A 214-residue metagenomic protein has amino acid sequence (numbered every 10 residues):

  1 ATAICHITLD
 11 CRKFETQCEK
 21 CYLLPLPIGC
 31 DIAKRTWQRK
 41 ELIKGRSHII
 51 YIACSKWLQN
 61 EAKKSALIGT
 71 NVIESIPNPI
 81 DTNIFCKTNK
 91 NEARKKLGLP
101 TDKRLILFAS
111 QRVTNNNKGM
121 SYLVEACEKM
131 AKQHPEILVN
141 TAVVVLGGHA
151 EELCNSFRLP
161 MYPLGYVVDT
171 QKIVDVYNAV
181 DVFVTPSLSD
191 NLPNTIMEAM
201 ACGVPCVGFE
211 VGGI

Functional and structural regions predicted by a protein language model:
P27-S75, I80-I84, K90: A short, active-site helix/loop in glycosyltransferases that binds the activated sugar's phosphate group
C86-L99: A short helix/loop element that forms part of the nucleotide-sugar donor recognition site in Leloir-type
P100-K118, V124-E128: Conserved donor-binding/catalytic core segment of Leloir-type glycosyltransferases
I137-N140, G147-V174, V182: Nucleotide-activated donor-binding/catalytic signature segment of Leloir-type glycosyltransferases, i.e., the conserved
V174, P193, M197-A201: Short alpha-helical segment that forms part of, or immediately flanks, the ligand-binding pocket in carbohydrate-active
D181, G203: A short alpha->beta transition loop at the rim of the catalytic pocket in nucleotide-sugar-dependent
L188: Aromatic "clamp/platform" in nucleotide-sugar-dependent glycosyltransferases that forms part of the donor/acceptor
P205-G208: Short hydrophobic beta-strand element within catalytic cores of glycosyltransferases and related nucleotide-activated
